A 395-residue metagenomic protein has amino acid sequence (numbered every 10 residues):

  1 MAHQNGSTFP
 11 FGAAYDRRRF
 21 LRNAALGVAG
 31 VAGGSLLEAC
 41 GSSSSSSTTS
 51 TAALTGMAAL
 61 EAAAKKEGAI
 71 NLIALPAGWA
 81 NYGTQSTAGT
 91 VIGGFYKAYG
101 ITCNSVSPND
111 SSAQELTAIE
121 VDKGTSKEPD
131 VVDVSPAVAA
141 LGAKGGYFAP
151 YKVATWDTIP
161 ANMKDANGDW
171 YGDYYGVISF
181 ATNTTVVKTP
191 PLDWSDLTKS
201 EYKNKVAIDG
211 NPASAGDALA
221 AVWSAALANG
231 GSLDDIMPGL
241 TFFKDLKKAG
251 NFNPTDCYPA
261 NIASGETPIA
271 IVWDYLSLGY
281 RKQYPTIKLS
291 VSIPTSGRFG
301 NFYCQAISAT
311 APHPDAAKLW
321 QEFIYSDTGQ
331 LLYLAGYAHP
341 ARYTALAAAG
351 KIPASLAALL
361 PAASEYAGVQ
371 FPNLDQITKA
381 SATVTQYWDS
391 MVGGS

Functional and structural regions predicted by a protein language model:
M1-R19, G27-E38: N-terminal secretory signal peptides
C40-T48: Bacterial lipoprotein signal-peptidase II cleavage site
T49-N71, Y96-K97: Immediate post-signal peptide segment of exported/extracytoplasmic ligand-binding proteins
N71-G93, N104-E120, S126-E266: Extracytoplasmic ligand-binding site segments that recognize negatively charged/polar headgroups
A139-L141, P268-K288: A ligand-binding cleft/hinge motif common to bilobed small-molecule-binding domains
A161, Y175-I178, L240-D245, N251 (+1 more regions): Periplasmic-binding protein-like
F299, Y303, S308-P372: Mature extracytoplasmic/periplasmic domains
S364-S395: Conserved C-terminal helix/tail region of periplasmic/extracytoplasmic solute-binding proteins
